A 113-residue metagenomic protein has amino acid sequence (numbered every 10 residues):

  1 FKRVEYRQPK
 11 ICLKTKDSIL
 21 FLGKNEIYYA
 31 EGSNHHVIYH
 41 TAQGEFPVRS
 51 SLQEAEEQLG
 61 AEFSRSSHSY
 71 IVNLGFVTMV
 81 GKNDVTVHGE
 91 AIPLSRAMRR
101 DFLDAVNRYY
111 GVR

Functional and structural regions predicted by a protein language model:
F1-A91: Conserved binding/recognition cores within well-folded domains
F1-D17, R96-M98, L103-R113: Eukaryotic intrinsically disordered, low-complexity regulatory linkers and tails enriched in Ser/Thr/Pro
